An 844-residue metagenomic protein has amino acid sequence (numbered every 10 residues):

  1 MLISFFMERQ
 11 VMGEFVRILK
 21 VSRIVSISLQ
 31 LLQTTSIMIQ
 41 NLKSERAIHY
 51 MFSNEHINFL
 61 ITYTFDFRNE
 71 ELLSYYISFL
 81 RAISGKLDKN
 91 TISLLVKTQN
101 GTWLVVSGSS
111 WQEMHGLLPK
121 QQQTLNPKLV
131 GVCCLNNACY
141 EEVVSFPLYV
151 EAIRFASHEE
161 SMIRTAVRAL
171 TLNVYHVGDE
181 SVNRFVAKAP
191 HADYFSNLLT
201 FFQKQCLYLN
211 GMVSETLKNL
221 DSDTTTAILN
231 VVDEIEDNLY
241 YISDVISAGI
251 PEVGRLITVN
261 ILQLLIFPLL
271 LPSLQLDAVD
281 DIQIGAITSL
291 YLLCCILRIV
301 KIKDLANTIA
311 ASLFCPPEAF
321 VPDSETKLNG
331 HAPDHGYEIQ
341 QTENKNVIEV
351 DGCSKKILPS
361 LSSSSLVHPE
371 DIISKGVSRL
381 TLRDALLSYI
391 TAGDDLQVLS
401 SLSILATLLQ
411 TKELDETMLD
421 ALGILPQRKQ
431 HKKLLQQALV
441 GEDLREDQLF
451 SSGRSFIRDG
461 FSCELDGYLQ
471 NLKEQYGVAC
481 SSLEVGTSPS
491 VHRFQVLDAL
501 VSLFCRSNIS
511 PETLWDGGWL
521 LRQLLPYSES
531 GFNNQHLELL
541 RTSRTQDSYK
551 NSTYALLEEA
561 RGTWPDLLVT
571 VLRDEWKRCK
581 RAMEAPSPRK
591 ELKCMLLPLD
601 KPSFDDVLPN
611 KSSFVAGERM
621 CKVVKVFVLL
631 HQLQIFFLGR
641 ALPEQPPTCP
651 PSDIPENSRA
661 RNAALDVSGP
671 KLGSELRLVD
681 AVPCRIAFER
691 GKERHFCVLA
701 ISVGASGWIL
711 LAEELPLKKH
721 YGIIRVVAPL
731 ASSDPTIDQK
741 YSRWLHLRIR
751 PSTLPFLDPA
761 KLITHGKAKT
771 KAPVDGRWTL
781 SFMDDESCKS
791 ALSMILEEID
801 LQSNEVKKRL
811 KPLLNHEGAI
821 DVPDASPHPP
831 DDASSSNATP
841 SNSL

Functional and structural regions predicted by a protein language model:
M1-E151, F155-S214, T224, I228-E234 (+16 more regions): Elongated alpha-helical scaffolds that mediate protein-protein interactions in large eukaryotic proteins, primarily
L19, I24-S28, F202-N230, S273-Q283 (+10 more regions): Acidic, Ser/Thr- and Gly/Pro-rich intrinsically disordered linkers and low-complexity segments that flank or connect
L239-V245, G249-A310, G393, A705 (+2 more regions): Extended alpha-helical solenoid scaffold regions that build the rod-like backbones of large eukaryotic assemblies
L293, A385-L409, V496-L525: C-terminal, well-structured subdomains that either form a transmembrane helix-short loop-helix hairpin in multi-pass
C315-D371, Q430-K433, Q437-S482, R578-C649 (+2 more regions): Long, low-complexity intrinsically disordered regulatory regions in eukaryotic signaling/cytoskeletal proteins
F320-E325, K432-L434, Q546-A555, L568 (+2 more regions): Very long, low-complexity or repeat-rich scaffold/adaptor subunits of large eukaryotic multiprotein assemblies
I404-L409, Q523-L525, P646, P650-G766 (+2 more regions): Polybasic phosphoinositide-binding surfaces of eukaryotic membrane-targeting domains
L422-K433, Q437-D443, L537-E559, K811-G818: Post-kinase regulatory C-tail/linker adjacent to protein kinase catalytic domains
